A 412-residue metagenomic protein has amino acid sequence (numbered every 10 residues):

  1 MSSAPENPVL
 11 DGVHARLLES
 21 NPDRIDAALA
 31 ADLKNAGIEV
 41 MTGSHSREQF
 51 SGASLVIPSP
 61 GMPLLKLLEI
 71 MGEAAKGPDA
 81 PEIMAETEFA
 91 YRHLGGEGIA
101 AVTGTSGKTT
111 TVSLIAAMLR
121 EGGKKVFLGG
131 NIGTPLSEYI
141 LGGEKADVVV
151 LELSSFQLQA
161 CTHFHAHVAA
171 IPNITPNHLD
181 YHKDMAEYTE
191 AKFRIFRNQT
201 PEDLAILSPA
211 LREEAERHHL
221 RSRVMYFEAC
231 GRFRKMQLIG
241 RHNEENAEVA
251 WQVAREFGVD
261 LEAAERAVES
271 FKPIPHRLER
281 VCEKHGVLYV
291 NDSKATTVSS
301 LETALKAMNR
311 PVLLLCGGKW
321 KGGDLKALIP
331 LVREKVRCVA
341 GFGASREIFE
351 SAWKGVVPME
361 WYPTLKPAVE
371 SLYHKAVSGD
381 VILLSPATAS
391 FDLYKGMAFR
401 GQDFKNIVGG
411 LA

Functional and structural regions predicted by a protein language model:
M1-I25, K34-I38, S51-V56, K76-A80 (+5 more regions): ATP-dependent carboxylate-amine ligase
A15-E19, F127-L128, V150, Y226 (+1 more regions): Short beta-strand "acidic-cap" motif of Rossmann-like dinucleotide-binding folds
K34-V40, P81, E97, H218-M236 (+1 more regions): Active-site regions of enzymes building and remodeling cell-envelope glycoconjugates
R47-A53, P60, L64-P209, E213-R223 (+3 more regions): Phosphate-binding loop of NTP-binding sites
V56, V102, N131, E152 (+10 more regions): Residue-level signal for inorganic ion chemistry
I57, F164-P176, I206, L238-P273: A conserved, hydrophobic alpha-helical segment in the catalytic core of large ATP/adenylate-utilizing enzymes
A90, I115, L119, L136-I140 (+2 more regions): Buried hydrophobic packing segments
A100, R234-I239, H285-N291: Short pre-catalytic strand/loop immediately N-terminal to key active-site residues, enriched for Gly-Thr
